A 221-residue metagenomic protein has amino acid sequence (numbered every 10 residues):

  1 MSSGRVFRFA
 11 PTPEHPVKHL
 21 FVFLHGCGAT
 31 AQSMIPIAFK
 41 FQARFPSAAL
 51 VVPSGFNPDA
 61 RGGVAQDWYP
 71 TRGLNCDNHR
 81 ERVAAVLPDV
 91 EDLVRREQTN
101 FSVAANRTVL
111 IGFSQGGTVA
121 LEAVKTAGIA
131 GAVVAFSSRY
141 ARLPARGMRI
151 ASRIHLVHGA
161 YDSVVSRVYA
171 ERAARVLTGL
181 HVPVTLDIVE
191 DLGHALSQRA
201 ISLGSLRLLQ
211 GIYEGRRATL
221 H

Functional and structural regions predicted by a protein language model:
S2-V103: Serine-hydrolase catalytic machinery in alpha/beta-hydrolase-like enzymes
K18, N106, R149-I154, L180-V182: Short, proline-enriched alpha-helix->beta-strand connector loops that line the catalytic pocket of alpha/beta-hydrolase
H25-C27, T108-F113, G159: Conserved alpha/beta-hydrolase "nucleophile elbow" surrounding the catalytic nucleophile
Q32, S163-Y169: Conserved alpha/beta-hydrolase "acid-adjacent" motif
P53-S54, I111, V134-S137, V157 (+1 more regions): Alpha/beta-hydrolase-fold catalytic nucleophile elbow
Q98, N106-A151: Primarily recognizes the serine-hydrolase "nucleophile elbow" in alpha/beta-hydrolase and SGNH/GDSL folds
H155-H158, D162: Short beta-strand/loop motif that positions the catalytic acidic residue of the alpha/beta-hydrolase fold
V168-H221: C-terminal catalytic histidine-bearing segment of alpha/beta-hydrolase fold enzymes
